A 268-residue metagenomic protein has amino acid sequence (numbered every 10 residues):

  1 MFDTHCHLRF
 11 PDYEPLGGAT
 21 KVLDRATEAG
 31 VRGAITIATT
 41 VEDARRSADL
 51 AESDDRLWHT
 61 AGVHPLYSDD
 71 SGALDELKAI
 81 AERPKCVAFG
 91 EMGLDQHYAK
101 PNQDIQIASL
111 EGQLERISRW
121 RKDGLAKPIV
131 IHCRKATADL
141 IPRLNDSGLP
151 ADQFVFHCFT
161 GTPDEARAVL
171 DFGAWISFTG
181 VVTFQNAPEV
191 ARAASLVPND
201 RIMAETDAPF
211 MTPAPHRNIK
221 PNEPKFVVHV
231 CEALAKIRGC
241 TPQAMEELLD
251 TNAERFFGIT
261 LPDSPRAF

Functional and structural regions predicted by a protein language model:
M1-F268: Mid-domain alpha/beta scaffold segments of enzyme catalytic cores
